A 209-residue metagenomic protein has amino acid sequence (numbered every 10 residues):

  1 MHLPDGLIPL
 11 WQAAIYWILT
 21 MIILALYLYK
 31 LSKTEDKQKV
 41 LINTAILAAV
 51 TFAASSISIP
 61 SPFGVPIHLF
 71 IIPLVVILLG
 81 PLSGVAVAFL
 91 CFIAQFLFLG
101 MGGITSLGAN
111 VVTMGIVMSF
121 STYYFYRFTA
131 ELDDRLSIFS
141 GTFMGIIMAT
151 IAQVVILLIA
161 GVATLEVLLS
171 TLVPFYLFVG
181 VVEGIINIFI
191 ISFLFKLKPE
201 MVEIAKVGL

Functional and structural regions predicted by a protein language model:
H2-L74: Hydrophobic transmembrane alpha-helices
Y16-I23, G115-F125, V181-F193: Hydrophobic cores of alpha-helical transmembrane segments in multi-pass inner/ER membrane proteins, independent
K33-D36, V76-V87, T129-L136: Membrane-helix interface "capping/anchor" motifs
L41-I46, V85-F89, V112, R135-F143 (+1 more regions): Hydrophobic alpha-helical transmembrane segments
S56-V65, L90-F120: Interfacial aromatic-anchored transmembrane helix boundaries in multi-pass membrane proteins
V112-Q153: Short helix-perturbing small/polar motifs within transmembrane alpha-helices
L136-I146, L165-L209: C-terminal transmembrane helix-loop-helix hairpin of multi-pass membrane proteins
A149, Q153-G161, I191, F195: Juxtamembrane/transmembrane-helix interface segments of polytopic membrane transporters
